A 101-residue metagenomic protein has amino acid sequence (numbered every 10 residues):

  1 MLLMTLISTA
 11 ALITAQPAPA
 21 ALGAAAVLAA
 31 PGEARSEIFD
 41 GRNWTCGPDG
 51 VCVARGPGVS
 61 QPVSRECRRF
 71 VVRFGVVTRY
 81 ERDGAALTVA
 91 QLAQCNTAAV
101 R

Functional and structural regions predicted by a protein language model:
M1-A21: Classic N-terminal secretory signal peptides
A20-V100: Post-signal/leader-peptide non-cytosolic segments of secretory proteins
